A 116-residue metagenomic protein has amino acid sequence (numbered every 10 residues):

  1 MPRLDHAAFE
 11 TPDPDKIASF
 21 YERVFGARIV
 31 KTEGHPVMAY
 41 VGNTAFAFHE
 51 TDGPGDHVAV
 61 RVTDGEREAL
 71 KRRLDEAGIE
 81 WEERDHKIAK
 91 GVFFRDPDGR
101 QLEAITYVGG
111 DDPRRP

Functional and structural regions predicted by a protein language model:
M1-D15, H57-V58, V62, D111-P116: N-terminal beta-strand motif that seeds the catalytic metal site of vicinal oxygen chelate
M1-R3, T51-G55, D85-H86: Short glycine-enriched loop/turn motifs at secondary-structure junctions
P2, A8-F46: Core segments of cupin and vicinal oxygen chelate
K16-S19, G65-L70: Short, conserved charged micro-motifs
E33-H35, P54, H86-K90: Short acidic/glycine-enriched loop/turn segments that link adjacent beta-strands
A39-N43, T51, F94-P97, Y107: Active-site beta-strand termini and strand-to-loop segments that position acidic
T44-F48, G55, G99-E103: Short, charged/polar, Gly/Pro-enriched secondary-structure boundary elements
R72, E76-P116: Vicinal oxygen chelate
